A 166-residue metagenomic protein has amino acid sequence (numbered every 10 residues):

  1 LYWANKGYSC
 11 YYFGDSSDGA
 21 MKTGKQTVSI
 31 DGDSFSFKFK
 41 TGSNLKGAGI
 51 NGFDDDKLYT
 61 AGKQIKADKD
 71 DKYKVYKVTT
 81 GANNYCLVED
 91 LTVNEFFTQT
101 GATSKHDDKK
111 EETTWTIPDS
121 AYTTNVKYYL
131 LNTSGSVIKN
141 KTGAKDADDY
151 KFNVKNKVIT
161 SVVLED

Functional and structural regions predicted by a protein language model:
L1-D166: Extracellular adhesion/carbohydrate-binding repeat motifs centered on closely spaced tryptophans
